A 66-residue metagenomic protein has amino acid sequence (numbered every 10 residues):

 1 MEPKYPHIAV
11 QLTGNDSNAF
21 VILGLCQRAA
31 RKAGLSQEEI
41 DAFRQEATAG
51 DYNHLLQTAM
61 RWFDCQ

Functional and structural regions predicted by a protein language model:
M1-Q66: Long, contiguous binding/interaction regions
